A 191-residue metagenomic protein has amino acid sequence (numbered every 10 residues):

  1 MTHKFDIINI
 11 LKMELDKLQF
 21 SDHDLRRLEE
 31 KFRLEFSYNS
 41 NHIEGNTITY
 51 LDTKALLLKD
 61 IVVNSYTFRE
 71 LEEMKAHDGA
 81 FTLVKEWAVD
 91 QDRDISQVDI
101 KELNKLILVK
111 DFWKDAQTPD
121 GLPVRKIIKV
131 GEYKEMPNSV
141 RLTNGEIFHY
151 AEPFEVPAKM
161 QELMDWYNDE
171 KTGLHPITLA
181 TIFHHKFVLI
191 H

Functional and structural regions predicted by a protein language model:
M1-H191: FIC/Doc superfamily catalytic core
